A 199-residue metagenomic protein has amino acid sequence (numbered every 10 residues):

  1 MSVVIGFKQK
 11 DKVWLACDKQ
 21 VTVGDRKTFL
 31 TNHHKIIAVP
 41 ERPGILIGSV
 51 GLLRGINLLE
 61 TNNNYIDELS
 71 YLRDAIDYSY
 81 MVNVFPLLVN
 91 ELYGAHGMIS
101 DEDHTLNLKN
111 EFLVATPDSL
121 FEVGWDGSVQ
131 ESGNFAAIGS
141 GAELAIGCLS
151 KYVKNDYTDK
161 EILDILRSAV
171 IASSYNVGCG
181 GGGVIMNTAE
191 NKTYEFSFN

Functional and structural regions predicted by a protein language model:
M1-I99, V129-D164, N176-F198: Conserved short S/T/G-enriched processing/targeting/catalytic segments and their helical context
P86-W125: Internal, conserved structured core segments that host functional sites
S168-A169: Accessory, usually C-terminal, subdomains that scaffold auxiliary metal cofactors
